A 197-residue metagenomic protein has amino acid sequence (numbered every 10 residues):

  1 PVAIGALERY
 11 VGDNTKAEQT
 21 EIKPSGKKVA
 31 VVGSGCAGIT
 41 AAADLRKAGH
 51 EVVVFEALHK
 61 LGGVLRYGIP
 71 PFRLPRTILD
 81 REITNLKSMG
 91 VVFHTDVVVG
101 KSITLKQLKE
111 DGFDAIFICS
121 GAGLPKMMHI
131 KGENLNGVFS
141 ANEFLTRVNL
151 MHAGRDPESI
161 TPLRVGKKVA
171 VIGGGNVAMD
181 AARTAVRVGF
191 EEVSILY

Functional and structural regions predicted by a protein language model:
P1: Local cysteine-cluster metal-coordination motifs and their immediate loop/turn environment, predominantly Fe-S cluster
E8-Y197: Residues forming the flavin
